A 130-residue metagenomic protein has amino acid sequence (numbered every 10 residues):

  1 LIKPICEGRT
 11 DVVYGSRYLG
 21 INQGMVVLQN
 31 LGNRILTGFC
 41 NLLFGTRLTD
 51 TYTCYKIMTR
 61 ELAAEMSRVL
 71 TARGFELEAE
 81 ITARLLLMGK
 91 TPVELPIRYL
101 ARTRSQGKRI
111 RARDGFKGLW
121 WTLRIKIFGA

Functional and structural regions predicted by a protein language model:
L1-F75, A101-L119: Acceptor/aglycone-binding surface of glycosyltransferases and processive sugar-polymer synthases
R47, V69, R73, T82-L100: Catalytic donor-sugar/metal-binding loop of nucleotide-sugar-dependent glycosyltransferases
T59-L62, K90-T91, I125: Secondary-structure boundary/capping motif
G118-A130: C-terminal, non-catalytic tails of nucleotide-sugar-dependent glycosyltransferases
